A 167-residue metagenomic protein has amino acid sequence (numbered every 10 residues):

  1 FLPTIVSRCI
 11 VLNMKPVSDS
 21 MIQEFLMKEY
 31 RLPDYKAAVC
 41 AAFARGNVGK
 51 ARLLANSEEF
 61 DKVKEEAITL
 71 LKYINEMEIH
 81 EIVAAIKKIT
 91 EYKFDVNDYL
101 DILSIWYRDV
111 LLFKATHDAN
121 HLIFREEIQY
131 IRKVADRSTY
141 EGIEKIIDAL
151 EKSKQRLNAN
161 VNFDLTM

Functional and structural regions predicted by a protein language model:
P3-I102, W106, T116-M167: Charged, glycine-rich active-site and insertion segments that engage polyanionic ligands
